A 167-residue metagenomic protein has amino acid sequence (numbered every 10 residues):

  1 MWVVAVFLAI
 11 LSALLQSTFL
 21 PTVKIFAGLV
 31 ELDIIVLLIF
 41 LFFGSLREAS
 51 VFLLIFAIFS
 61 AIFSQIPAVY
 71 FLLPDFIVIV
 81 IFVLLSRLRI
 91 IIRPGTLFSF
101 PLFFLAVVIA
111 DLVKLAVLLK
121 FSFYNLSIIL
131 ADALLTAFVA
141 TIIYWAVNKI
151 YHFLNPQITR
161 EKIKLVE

Functional and structural regions predicted by a protein language model:
M1-E167: Terminal, non-globular segments
